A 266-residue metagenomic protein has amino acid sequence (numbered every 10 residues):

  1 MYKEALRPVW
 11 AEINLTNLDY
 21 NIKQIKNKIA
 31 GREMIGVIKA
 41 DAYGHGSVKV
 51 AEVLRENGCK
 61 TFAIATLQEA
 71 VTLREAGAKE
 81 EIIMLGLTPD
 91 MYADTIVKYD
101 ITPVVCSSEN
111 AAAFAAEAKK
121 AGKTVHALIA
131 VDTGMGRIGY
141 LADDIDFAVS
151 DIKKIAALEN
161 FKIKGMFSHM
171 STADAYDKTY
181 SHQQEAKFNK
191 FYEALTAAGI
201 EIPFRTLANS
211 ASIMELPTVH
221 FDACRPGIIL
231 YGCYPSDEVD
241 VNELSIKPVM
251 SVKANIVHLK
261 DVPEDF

Functional and structural regions predicted by a protein language model:
M1-T102, S108, A115-A116, T124 (+1 more regions): A charged N-terminal "starter" segment
L6-R7, A40-H45, E52-V53, E117-K120 (+1 more regions): Active-site loop/helix belt of alpha/beta enzymes
F62, T102-P103, R205, C224: Short, well-ordered beta-strand core segments
T102-A112, D144-S150: Glycine-rich anion/phosphate-binding loops
